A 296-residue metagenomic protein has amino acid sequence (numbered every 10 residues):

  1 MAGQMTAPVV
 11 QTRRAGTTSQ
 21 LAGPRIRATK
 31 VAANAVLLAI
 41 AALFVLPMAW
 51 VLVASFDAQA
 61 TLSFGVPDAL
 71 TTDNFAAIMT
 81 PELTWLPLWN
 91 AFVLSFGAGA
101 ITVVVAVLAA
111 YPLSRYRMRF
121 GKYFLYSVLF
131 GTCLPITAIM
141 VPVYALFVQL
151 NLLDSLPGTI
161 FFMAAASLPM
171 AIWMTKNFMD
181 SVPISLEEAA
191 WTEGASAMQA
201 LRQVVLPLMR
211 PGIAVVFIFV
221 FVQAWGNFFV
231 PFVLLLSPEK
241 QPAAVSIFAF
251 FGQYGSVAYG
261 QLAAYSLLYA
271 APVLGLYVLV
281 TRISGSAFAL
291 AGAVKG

Functional and structural regions predicted by a protein language model:
M1-R27: Short, Lys/Arg-rich, polar N-terminal cytosolic tail immediately upstream of the first transmembrane signal-anchor
K30-G296: A structural signal for multi-pass alpha-helical bundles of membrane permease subunits that mediate small-molecule
